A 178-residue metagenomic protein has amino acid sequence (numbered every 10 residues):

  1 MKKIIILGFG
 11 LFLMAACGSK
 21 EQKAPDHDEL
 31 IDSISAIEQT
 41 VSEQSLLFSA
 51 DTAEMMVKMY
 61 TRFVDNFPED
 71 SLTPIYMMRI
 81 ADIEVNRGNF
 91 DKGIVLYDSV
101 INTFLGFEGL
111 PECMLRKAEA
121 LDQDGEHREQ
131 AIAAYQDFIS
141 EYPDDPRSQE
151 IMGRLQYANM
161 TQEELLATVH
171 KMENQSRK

Functional and structural regions predicted by a protein language model:
L13-A16: C-terminal motif of bacterial Sec signal peptides marking the signal peptidase cleavage site
G18-E21: Bacterial signal peptide processing site
L30-S33, I37-T40, M77, M114 (+1 more regions): TPR repeat positional signature
A50, R87, D124-G125, Q162: Structural motif corresponding to the intra-repeat A-B loop/turn of tetratricopeptide repeats
F63-T73, N102-L110, G125, I139-G153: Short solvent-exposed coil/turn linkers within tandem alpha-helical repeat scaffolds
